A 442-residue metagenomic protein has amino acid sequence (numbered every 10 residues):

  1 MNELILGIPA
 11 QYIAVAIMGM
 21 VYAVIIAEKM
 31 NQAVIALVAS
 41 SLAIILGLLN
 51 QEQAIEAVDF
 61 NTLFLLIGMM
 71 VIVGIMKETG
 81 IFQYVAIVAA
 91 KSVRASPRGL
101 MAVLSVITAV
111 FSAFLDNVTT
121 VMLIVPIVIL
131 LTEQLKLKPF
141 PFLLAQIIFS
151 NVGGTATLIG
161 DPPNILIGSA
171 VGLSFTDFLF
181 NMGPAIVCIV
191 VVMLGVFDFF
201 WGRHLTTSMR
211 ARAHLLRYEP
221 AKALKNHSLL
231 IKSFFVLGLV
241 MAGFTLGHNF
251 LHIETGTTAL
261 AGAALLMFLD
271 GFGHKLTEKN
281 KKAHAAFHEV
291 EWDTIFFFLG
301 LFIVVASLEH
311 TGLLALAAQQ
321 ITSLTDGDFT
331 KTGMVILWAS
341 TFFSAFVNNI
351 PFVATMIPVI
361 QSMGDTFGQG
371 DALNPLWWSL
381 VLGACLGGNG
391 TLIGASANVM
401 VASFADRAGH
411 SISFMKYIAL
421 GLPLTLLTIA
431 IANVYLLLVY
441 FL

Functional and structural regions predicted by a protein language model:
M1-M76, I81-Y84, G183-V190, L194-Q319 (+3 more regions): Hydrophobic transmembrane alpha-helices of multi-pass small-molecule transporters
N2-I5, F175-N181, K222, S323-K331 (+1 more regions): Short aromatic-rich membrane-water interface segments that cap or initiate transmembrane helices in multi-pass membrane
N2-L4, A170-F180, S362-P375, L438-L442: Helix-coil boundary and interhelical linker segments in multi-pass alpha-helical membrane proteins
Q32-A36, L63, M101, T120 (+5 more regions): Alpha-helical transmembrane segments and their helix-entry boundary regions
E52-F140, T294-Q369: Membrane-embedded alpha-helical segments and adjacent helix-loop junctions characteristic of multi-pass solute
I67, S105, P126, Q146-I147 (+6 more regions): Residue-level recognition of transmembrane alpha-helices in multi-pass small-molecule transporters/permeases
A95-V103, E133-A145, F175-G183, F367-W377 (+1 more regions): Membrane-interface alpha-helices at helix entry/exit sites of multi-pass transporters
S112-M122, P139-D177, N181, M193-F199 (+3 more regions): Alpha-helical transmembrane segments and, especially, the helix-loop junctions at the ends of these helices
